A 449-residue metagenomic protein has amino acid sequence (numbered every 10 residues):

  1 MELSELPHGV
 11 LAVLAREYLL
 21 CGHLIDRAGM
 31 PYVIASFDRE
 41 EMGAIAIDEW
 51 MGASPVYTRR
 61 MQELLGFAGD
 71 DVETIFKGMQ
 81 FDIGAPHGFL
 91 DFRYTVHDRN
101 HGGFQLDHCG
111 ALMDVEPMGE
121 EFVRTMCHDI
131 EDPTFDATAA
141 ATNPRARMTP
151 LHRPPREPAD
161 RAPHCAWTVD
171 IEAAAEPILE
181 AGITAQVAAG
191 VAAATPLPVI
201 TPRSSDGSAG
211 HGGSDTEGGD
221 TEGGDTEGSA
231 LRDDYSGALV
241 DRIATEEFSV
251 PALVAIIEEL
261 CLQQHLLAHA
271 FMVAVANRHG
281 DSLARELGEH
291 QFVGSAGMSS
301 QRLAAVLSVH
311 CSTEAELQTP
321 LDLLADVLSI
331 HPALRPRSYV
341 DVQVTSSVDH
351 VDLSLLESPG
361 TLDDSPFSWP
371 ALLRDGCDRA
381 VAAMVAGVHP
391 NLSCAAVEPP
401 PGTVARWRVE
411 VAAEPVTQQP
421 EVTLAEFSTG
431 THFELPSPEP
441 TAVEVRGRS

Functional and structural regions predicted by a protein language model:
M1-G103, G110-P133, A140, A146-A166 (+3 more regions): N-terminal accessory segment detector
